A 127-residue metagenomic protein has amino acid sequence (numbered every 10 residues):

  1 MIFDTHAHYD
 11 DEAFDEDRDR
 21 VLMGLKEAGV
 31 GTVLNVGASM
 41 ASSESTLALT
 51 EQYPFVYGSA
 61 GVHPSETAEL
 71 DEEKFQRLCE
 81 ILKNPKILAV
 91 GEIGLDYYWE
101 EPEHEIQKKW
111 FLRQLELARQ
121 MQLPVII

Functional and structural regions predicted by a protein language model:
M1-I127: Mid-domain alpha/beta scaffold segments of enzyme catalytic cores
